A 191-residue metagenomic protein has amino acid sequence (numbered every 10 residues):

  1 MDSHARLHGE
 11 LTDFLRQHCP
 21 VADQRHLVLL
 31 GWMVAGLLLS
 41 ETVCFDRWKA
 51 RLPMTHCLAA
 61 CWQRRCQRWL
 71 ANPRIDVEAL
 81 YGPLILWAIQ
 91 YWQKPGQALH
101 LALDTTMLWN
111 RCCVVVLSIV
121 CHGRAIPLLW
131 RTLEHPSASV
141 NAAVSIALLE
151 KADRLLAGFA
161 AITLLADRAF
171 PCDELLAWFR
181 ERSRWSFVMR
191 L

Functional and structural regions predicted by a protein language model:
D2-L7, F14-W32, G36-K94, K151: Electropositive nucleic-acid engagement tracts
V34-L37, E41, T55, P73-V77 (+4 more regions): Short secondary-structure transition/capping motifs
L37, L58, Q93-P95, W109 (+2 more regions): A generic structural signal for short, solvent-exposed coil/turn residues that cap or connect secondary-structure
C44, W62, A88, L99-L101 (+5 more regions): Generic hydrophobic, aliphatic-rich segments that mediate packing or membrane embedding
W48, C66, H100-T106, L117 (+3 more regions): Short, conserved catalytic/metal-binding motifs centered on acidic residues
P73-I126: Structured nucleic-acid-interacting core domains from mobile-element enzymes and related host factors, especially RNase
T132-L191: An internal, acidic/charged active-site-proximal segment that coordinates divalent cations and/or engages
